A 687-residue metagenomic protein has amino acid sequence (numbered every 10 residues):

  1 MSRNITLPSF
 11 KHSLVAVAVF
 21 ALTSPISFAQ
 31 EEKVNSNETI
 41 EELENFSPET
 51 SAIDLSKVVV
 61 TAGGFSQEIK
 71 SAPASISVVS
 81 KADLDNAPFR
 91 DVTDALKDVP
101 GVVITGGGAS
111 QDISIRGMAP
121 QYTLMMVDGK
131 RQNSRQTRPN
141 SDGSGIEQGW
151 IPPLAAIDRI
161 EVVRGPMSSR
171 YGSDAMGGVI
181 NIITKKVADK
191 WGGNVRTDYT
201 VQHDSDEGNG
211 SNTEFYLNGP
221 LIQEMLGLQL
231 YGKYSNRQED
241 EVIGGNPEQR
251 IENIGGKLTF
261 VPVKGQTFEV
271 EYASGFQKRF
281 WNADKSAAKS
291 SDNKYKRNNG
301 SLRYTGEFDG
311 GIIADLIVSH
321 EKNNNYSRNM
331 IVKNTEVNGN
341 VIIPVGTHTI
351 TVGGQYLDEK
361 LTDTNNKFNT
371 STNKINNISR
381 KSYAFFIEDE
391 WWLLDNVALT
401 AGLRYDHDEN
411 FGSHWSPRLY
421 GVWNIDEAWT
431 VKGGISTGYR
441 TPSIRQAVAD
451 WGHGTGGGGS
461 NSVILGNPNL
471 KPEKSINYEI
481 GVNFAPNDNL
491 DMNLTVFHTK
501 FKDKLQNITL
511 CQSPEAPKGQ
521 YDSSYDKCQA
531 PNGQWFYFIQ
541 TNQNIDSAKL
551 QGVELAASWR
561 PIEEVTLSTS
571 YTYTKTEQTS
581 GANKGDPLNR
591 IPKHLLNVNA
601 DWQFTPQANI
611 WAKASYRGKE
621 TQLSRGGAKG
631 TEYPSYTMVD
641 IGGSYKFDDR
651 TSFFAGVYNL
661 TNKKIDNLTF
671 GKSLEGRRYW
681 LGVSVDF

Functional and structural regions predicted by a protein language model:
M1-A87, A95-K97, N218-P220, F260 (+2 more regions): N-terminal Sec signal peptide and the immediately downstream disordered periplasmic leader that contains the TonB box
S2, T6-A18, A29-Q30, S56 (+6 more regions): Conserved C-terminal beta-signal and adjacent last beta-strands/turns of outer-membrane beta-barrel proteins
E68, T93-S134: Extracytoplasmic beta-strand/coil segments of soluble accessory domains associated with Gram-negative outer-membrane
V92-A95, Q111-S114, M125-D128, I146-W150 (+3 more regions): N-terminal periplasmic accessory domains that precede and gate Gram-negative outer-membrane beta-barrel machines
R131-R164: Short acidic/polar hinge/loop motifs at secondary-structure boundaries that mediate gating or recognition
A188-Y295: Periplasmic-side early beta-strands and strand-to-turn transitions of outer-membrane beta-barrels
R196, W392-L399, H498-K500, Y521-R625 (+2 more regions): Gram-negative outer-membrane beta-barrel transporters
S286-E307, I378-R380, A428-T430, T437-F501 (+3 more regions): Outer-membrane beta-barrel signature, preferentially recognizing the C-terminal barrel domain of Gram-negative
